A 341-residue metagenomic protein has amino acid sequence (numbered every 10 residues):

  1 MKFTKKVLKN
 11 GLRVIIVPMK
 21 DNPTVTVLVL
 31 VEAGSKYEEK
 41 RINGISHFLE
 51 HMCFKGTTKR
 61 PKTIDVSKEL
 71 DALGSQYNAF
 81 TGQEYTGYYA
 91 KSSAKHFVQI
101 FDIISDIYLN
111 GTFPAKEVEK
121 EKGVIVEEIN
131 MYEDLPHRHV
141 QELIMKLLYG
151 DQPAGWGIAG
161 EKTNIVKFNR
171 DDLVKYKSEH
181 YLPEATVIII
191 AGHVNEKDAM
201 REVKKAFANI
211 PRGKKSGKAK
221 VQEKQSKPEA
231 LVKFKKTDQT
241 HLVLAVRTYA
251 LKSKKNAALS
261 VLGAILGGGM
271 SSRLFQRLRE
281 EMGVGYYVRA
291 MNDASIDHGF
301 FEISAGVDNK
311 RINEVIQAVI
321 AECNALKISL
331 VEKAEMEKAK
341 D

Functional and structural regions predicted by a protein language model:
F3, V7, P18, V66-K215 (+7 more regions): Charge-rich, well-structured scaffold segments of protease-associated domains
D21, T26-K91, G268-V284: M16/MPP (pitrilysin/insulinase) zinc-metallopeptidase core fold and M16-derived inactive scaffolds
P23-V25, F97, K252: A short local loop/turn or secondary-structure capping micro-motif enriched for an aromatic residue
T26-L30, H241-V246: Active-site-flanking beta-strand signature of metal-NTP-handling nucleotidyl enzymes and homologous cyclase-like
K224-S226, R277: Catalytic cores of enzymes that engage adenine nucleotides and/or redox cofactors via long glycine-rich, Lys/Arg/His
T248-L251, N256-M270, L274: A conserved active-site cap/scaffold subdomain adjacent to cofactor or substrate pockets
